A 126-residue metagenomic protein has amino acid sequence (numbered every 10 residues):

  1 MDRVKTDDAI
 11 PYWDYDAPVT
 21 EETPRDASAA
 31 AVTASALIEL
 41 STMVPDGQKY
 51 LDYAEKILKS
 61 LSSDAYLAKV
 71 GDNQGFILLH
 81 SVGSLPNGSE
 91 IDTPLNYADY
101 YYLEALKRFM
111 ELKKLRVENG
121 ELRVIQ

Functional and structural regions predicted by a protein language model:
M1-Q126: Glycan-recognition and catalytic cores of secretory/periplasmic carbohydrate-active enzymes
